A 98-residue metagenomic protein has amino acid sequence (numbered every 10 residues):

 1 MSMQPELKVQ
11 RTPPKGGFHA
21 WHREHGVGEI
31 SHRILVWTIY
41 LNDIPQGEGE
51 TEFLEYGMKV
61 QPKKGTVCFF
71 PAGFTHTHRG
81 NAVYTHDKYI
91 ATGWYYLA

Functional and structural regions predicted by a protein language model:
M1, G28-I30, Q61: Extracellular/lumenal carbohydrate-interaction signature centered on repeated Trp-anchored short motifs
M1, R11, V83-T85: A short beta-turn/loop motif at secondary-structure boundaries
M1-L7, G47: A short coil-to-beta-strand element that immediately follows conserved catalytic motifs
P5, G17-H19, R33, H76: Short beta-strand or tight-loop elements that sit immediately N-terminal to catalytic metal-binding acidic residues
K8-R11, A20, C68-F70: Structural recognition of the beta-strand scaffold that forms the well-ordered cores of secreted hydrolase catalytic
V9-P14, V27-Q46: Short, conserved beta-strand element in jelly-roll/cupin
F18-G26: Histidine-centered catalytic micro-motifs
H32-R33, Q46-A98: Catalytic core of Fe(II)/2-oxoglutarate
